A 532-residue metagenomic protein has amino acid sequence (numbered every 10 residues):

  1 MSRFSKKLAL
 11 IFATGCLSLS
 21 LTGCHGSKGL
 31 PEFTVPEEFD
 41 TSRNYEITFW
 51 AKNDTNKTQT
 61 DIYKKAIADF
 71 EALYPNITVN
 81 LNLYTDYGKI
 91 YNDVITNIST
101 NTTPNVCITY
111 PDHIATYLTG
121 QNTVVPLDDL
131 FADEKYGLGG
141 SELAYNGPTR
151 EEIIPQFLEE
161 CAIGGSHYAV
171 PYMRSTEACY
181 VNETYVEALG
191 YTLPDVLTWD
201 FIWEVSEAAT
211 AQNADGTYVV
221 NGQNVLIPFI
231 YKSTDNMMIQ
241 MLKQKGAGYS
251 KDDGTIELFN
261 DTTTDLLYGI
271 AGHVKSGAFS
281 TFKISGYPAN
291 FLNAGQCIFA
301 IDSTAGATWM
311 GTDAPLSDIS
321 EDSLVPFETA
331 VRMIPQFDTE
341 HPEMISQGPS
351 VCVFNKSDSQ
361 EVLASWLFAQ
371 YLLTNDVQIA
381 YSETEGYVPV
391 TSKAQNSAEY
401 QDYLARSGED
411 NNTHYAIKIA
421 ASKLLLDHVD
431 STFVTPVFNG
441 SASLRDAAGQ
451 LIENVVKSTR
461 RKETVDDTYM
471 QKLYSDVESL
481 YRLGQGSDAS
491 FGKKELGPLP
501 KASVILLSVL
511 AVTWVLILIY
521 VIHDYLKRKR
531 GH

Functional and structural regions predicted by a protein language model:
T22-G23: C-terminal motif of bacterial Sec signal peptides marking the signal peptidase cleavage site
F39, P111-T176, Y218-G222, E321-P335: Hinge/lid segment of periplasmic solute-binding proteins
N44-T48, N53-A115, N290: Early extracytoplasmic/lumenal segment of secretory-pathway proteins
F157-Y172, E177, D200-I256: Extracytoplasmic/periplasmic solute-binding protein
V205-E207, K251-S285, T329-A330, I334: Glycine-centered hinge/linker elements that transmit conformational signals in sensory and ligand-binding systems
Y268, G272-F279, P315-A394: Extracytoplasmic/periplasmic substrate-recognition and gating elements
T329-Q336, E383-V456: Long, aromatic- and glycine/proline-rich binding clefts that accommodate carbohydrate-like moieties
I417-H532: Conserved C-terminal helix/tail region of periplasmic/extracytoplasmic solute-binding proteins
